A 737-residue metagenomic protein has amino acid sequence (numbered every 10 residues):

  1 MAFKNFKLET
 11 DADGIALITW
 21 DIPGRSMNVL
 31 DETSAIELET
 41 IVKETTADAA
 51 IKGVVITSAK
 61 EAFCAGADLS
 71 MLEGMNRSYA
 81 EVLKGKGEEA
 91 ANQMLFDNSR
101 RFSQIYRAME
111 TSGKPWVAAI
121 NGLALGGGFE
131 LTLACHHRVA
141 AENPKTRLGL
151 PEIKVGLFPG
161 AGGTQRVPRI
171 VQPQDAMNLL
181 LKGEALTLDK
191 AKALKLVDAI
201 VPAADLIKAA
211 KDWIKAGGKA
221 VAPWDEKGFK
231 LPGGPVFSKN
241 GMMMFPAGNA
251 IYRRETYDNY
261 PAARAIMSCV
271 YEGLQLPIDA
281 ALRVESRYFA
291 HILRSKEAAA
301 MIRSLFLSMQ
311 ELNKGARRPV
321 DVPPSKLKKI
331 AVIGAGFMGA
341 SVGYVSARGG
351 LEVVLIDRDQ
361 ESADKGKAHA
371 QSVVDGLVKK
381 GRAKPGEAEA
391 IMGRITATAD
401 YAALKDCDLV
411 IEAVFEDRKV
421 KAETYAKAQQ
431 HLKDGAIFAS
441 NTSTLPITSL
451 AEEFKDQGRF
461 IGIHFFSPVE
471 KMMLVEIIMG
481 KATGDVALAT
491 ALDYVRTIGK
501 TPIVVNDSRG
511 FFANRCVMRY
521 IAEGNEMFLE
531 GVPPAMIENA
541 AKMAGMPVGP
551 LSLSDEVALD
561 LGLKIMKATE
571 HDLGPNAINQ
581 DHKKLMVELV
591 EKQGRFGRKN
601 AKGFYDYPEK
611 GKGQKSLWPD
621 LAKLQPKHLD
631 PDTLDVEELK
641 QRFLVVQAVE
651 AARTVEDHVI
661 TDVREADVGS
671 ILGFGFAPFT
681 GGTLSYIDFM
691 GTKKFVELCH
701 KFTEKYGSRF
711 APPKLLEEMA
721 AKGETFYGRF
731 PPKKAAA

Functional and structural regions predicted by a protein language model:
M1-T57: Conserved CoA-thioester-binding segment of acyl-CoA-metabolizing enzymes
K4, D11, D21, L72-Y79 (+5 more regions): N-terminal glycine-rich phosphate-binding loop for ADP-containing cofactors
I15-T19, E37, V55-T57, V117-A119 (+3 more regions): Structural motif
T33, A47, K60-R77, Y106: Amphipathic alpha-helical interaction surfaces in cytosolic regulatory modules
E61-A65, L125-G126, L445-P446: Short, active-site-adjacent cap segments at secondary-structure transitions
I105-A118: Conserved catalytic cysteine-centered active-site region of acyl-thioester-dependent Claisen-condensing enzymes
A118-G128: Gly/Ser-rich catalytic serine loop of serine hydrolases
